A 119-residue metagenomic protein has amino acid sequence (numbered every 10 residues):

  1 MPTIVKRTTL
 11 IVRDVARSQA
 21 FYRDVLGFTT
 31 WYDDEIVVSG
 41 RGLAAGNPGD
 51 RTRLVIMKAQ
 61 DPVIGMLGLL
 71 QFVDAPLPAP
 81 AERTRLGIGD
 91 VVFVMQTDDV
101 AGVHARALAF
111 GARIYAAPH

Functional and structural regions predicted by a protein language model:
M1-I4, P118: N-terminal intrinsically disordered, low-complexity tails enriched in polar/charged
P2-T3, F28, A112: Short glycine-aromatic motifs
T3-R7, T52, I88-V92: Short, solvent-exposed beta-strand edge segments and adjacent coil->beta transition regions
I11-I64, G102, A109: Core segments of cupin and vicinal oxygen chelate
V12-A16, V63-M66, Q71-H119: Vicinal oxygen chelate
